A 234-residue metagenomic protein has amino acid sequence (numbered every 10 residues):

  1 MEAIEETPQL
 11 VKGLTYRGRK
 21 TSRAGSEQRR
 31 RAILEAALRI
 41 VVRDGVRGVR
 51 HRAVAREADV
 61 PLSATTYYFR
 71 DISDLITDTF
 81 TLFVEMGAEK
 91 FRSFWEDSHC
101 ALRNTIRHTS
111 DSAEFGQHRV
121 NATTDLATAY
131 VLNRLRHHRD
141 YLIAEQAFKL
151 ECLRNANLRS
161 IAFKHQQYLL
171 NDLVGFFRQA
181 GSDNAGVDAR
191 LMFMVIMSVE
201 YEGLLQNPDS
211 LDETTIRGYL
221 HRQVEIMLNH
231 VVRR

Functional and structural regions predicted by a protein language model:
M1-Q28, R39, L102-R103, V231-R234: N-terminal intrinsically disordered/low-complexity leader segments
T15-S22, A113, Y130-V131, N155 (+1 more regions): A short, mixed-charge helix-start or loop-turn motif at secondary-structure junctions
S26, R30, F80, V84 (+1 more regions): Amphipathic, non-transmembrane alpha-helical scaffold segments
R29-A32, A36, D188: N-terminal positioning helix adjacent to the helix-turn-helix/winged-helix DNA-binding module
A32, I40-L82: Helix-turn-helix
E89, R134-A180, R190: Amphipathic alpha-helical packing segments from all-alpha helical-bundle domains
F91-H138, M192: Hydrophobic alpha-helical connector segments
R159-Q167, F176-R234: Hydrophobic/aromatic-rich alpha-helical bundle segments in the mid-to-C-terminal region
